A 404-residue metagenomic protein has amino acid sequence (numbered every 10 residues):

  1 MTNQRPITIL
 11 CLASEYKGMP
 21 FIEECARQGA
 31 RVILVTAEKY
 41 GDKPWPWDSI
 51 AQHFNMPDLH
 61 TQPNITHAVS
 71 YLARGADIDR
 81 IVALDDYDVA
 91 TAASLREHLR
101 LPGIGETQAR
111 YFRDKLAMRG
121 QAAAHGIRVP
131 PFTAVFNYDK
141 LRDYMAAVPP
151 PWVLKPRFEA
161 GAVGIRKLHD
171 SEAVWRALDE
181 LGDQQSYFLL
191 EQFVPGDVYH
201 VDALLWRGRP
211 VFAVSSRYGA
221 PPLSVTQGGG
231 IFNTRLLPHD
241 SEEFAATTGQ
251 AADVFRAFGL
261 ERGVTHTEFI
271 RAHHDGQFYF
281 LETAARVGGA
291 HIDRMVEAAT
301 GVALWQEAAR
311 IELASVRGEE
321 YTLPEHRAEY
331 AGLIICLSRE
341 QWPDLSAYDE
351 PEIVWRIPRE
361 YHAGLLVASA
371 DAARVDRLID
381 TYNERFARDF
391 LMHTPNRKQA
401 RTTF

Functional and structural regions predicted by a protein language model:
M1-T107, A370-A373, D380-K398, T402: ATP-binding N-terminal substructure of ATP-dependent carboxylate-amine bond-forming enzymes
R5, G18, Q306-F404: Peripheral (often C-terminal) accessory segments that flank ATP-dependent C-N-forming ligase machineries
Y71-I78, A146-V148, G182-Q184: Glycine-rich phosphate-binding loop signature in dinucleotide/nucleotide-binding domains
E97-G164: A conserved helix-loop-beta module that forms one wall/lid of the active-site cleft in ATP-utilizing catalytic domains
R128-P130, P151-L154, V163-H200, S215-S216 (+5 more regions): Conserved ATP-binding module of the ATP-grasp superfamily
V135, I165-D170, L204-W206, V367-A368: Short beta-strand-to-turn element immediately C-terminal to the catalytic PLP-Schiff-base lysine in fold type I
E172, Q192-L260, V264, R271 (+2 more regions): ATP-dependent carboxylate/phosphate-activation module, predominantly the ATP-grasp catalytic core and closely related
G276-F278: Conserved protein kinase catalytic/activation segment
